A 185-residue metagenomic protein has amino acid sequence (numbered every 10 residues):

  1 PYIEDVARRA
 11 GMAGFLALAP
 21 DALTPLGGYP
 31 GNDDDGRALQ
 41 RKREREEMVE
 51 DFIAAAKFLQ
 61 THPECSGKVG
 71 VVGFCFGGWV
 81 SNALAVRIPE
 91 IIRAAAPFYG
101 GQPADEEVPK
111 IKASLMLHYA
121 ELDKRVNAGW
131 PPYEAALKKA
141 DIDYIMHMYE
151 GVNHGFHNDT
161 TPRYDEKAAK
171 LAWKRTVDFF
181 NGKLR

Functional and structural regions predicted by a protein language model:
P1-T61, G155-T160: Serine-hydrolase catalytic machinery in alpha/beta-hydrolase-like enzymes
F58, K68-G70, A94-A96: Residue in the alpha/beta-hydrolase core beta-strand immediately N-terminal to the catalytic nucleophile
P63-F74: Alpha/beta-hydrolase fold nucleophile elbow
G73-G77, S81: Gly/Ala-rich beta-loop-alpha elbow adjacent to hydrolase catalytic centers
E90-G101: A conserved short beta-strand
I111, M116-Y119: Short beta-strand/loop motif that positions the catalytic acidic residue of the alpha/beta-hydrolase fold
L122-N127: Acidic catalytic loop of the alpha/beta-hydrolase fold
K138-R185: C-terminal catalytic histidine-bearing segment of alpha/beta-hydrolase fold enzymes
